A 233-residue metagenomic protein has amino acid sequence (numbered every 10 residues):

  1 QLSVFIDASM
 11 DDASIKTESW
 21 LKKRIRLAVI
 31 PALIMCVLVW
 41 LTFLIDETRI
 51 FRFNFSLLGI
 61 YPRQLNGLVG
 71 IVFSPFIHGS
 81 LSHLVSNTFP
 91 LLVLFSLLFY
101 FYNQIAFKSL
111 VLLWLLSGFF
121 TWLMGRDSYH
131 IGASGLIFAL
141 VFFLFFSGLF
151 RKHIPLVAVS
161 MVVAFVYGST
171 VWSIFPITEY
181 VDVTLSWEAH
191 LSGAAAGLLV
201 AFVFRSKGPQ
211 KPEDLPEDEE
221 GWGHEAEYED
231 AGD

Functional and structural regions predicted by a protein language model:
L2: Cationic, low-complexity basic patches in intrinsically disordered or flexible, solvent-exposed regions
D7, D11-E229: A detector for small-residue-rich transmembrane helices and their helix-helix packing motifs
G232: Oxyanion-binding "anion nests"
